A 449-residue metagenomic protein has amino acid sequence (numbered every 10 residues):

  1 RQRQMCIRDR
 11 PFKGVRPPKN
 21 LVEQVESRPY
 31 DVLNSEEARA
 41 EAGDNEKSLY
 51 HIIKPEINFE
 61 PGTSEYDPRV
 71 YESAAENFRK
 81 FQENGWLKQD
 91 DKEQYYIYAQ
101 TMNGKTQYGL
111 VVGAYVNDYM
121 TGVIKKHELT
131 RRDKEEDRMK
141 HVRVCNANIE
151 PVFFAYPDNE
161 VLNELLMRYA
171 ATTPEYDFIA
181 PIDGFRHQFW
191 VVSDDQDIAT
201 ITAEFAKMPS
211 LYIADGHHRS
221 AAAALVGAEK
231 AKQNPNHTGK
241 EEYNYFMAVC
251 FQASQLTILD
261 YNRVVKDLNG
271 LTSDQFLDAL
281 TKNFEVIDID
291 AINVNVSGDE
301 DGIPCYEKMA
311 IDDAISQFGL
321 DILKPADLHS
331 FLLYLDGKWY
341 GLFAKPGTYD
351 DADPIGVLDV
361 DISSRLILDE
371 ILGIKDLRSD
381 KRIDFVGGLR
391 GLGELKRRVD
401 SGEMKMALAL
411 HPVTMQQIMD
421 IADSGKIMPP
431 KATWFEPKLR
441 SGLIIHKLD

Functional and structural regions predicted by a protein language model:
R1-Q4, R8-D449: Surface-exposed, charge/polar-rich loops and edge strands
